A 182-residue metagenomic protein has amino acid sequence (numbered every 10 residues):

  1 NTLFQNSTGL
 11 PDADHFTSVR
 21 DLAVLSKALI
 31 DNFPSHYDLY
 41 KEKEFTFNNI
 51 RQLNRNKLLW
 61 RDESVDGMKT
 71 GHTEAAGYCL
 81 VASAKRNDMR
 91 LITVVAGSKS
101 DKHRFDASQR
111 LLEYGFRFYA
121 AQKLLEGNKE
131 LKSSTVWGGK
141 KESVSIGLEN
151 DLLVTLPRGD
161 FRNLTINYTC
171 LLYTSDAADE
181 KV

Functional and structural regions predicted by a protein language model:
N1-T17: Catalytic-site signature segments of enzymes, centered on catalytic residues
D14-S175: Domain-terminus/edge residues, biased toward the C-terminal soluble/receptor-binding domains of extracytoplasmic
D176-V182: A short, hydrophobic C-terminal helix/tail in secreted or cell-surface proteins
